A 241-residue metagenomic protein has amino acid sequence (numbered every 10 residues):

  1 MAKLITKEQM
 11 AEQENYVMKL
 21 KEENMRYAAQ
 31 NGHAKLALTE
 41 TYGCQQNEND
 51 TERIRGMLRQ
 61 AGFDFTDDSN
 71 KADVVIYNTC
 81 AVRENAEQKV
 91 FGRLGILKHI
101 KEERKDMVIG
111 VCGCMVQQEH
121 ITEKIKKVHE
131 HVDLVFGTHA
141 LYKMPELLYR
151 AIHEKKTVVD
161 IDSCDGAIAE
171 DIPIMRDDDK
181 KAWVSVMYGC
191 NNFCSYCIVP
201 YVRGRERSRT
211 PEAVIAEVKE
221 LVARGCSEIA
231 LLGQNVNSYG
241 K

Functional and structural regions predicted by a protein language model:
M1-Y239: Proteins enriched for Cys/Gly/acidic motifs involved in redox and nucleic-acid/cofactor modification
